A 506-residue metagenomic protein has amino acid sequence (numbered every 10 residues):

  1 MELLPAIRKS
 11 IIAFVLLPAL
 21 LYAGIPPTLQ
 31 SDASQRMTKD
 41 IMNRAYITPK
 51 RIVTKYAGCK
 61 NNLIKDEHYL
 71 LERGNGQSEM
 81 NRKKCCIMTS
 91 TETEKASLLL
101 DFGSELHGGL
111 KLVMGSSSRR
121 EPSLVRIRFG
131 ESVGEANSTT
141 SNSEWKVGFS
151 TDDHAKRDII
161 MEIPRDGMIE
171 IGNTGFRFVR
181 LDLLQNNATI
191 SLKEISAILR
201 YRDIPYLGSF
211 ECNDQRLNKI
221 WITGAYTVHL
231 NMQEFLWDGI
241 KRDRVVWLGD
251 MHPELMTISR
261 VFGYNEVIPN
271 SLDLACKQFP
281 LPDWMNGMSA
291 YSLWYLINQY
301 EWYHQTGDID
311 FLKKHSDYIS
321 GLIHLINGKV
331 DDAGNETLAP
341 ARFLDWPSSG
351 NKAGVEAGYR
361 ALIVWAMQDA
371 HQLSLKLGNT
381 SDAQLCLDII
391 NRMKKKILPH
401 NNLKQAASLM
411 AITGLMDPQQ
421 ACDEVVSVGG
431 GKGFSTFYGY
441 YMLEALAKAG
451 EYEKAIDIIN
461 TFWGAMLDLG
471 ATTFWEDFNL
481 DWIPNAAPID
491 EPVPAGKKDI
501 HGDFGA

Functional and structural regions predicted by a protein language model:
M1-I12: Bacterial N-terminal signal peptides that target proteins for export
S10-L20: Bacterial N-terminal signal peptides
L16, L230-Q233, K277, L281: Short helix-loop boundary/capping segments at the starts of domains
G24-E234, D250, E266-I268, D310 (+1 more regions): Extracellular/oxidizing-compartment recognition motifs
T93-K95, I240, A353: Short, solvent-exposed coil/turn segments
W247-P253, T257-A506: Active-site core of glycosidic bond-cleaving carbohydrate-active enzymes
